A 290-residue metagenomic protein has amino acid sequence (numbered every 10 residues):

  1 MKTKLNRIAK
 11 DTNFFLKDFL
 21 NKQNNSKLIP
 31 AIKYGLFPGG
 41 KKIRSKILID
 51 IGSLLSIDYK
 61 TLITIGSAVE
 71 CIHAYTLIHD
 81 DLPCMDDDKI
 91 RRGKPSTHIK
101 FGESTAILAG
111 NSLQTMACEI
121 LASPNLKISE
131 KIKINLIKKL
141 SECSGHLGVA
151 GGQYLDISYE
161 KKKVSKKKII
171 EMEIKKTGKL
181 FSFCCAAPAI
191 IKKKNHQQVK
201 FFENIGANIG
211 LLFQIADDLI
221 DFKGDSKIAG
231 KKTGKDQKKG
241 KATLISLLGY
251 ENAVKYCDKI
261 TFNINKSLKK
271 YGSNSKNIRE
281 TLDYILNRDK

Functional and structural regions predicted by a protein language model:
K4, K10-D11, K17-L268, K276-D289: Mg2+-dependent prenyl diphosphate-binding active-site environment of isoprenoid biosynthetic enzymes
